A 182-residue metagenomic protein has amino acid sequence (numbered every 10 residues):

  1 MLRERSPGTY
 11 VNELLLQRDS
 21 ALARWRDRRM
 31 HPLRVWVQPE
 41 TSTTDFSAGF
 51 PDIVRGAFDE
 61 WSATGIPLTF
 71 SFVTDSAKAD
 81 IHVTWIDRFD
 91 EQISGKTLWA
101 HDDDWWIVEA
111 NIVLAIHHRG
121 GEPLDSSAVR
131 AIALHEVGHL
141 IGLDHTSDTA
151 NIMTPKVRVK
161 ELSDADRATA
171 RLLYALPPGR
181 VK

Functional and structural regions predicted by a protein language model:
M1-F46, R180-V181: Disordered inhibitory propeptide/activation segment of secreted metzincin zinc metalloprotease zymogens, centered on
D27-H31, A77, W106-V108, S147: A short, polar/charged loop/turn motif at coil->beta-strand junctions and beta-hairpin connectors
V37-P39, W85, A115-I116, P155: Pocket-edge structural micro-motifs
T41, D87-F89, R158: Short, internal active-site loops enriched in acidic
D45, I93, S163: Short acidic, gly/pro-rich beta-turn/loop elements at beta-sheet edges and active-site/ligand-binding grooves
A48-E136, L140: Metzincin-family zinc-dependent endopeptidase catalytic domain
W99-A128, D144-K182: Metalloprotease/metallohydrolase-associated module, dominated by Zn2+-dependent proteases
